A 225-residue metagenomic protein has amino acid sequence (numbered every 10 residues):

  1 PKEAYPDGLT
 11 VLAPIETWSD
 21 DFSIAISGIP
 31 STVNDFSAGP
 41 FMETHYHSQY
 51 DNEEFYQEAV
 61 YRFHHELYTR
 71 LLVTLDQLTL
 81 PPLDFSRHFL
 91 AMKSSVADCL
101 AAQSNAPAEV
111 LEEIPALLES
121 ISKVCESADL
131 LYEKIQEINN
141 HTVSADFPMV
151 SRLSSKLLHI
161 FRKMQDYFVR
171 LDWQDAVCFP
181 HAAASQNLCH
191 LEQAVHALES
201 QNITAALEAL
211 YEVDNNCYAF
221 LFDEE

Functional and structural regions predicted by a protein language model:
P1-E225: Secretory-pathway/membrane protein signature
